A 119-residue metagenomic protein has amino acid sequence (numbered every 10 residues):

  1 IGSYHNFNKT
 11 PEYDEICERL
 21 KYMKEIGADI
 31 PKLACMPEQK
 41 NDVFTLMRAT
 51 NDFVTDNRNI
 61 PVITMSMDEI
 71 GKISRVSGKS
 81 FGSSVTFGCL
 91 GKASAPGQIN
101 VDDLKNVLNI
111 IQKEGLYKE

Functional and structural regions predicted by a protein language model:
I1-E119: Catalytic alpha/beta core domains of metabolic enzymes, predominantly
